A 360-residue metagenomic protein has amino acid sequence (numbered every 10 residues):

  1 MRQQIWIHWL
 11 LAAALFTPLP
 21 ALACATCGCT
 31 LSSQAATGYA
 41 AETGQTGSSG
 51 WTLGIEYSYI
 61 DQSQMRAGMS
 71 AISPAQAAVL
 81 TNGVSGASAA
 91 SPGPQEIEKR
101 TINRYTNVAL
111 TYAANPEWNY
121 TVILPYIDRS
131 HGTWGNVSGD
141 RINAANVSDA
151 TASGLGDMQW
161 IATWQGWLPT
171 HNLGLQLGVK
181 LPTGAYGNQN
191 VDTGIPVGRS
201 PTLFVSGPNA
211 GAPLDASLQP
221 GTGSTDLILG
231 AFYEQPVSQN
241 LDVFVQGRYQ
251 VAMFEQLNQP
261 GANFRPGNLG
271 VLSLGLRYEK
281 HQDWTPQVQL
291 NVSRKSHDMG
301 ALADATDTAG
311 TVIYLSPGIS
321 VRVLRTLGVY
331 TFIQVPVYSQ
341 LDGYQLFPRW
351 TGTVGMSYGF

Functional and structural regions predicted by a protein language model:
A21-S85, Q165, T170, P182-Q189 (+2 more regions): Outer-membrane beta-barrel biogenesis signature
A40-A41, P92-E96, N143-A150, L214-Q219 (+3 more regions): Extracellular loop and loop/strand-boundary signature of outer-membrane beta-barrel proteins
A41-G44, I55-Y57, V108-Y112, V122 (+6 more regions): Residues on the lipid-exposed face of transmembrane beta-strands in outer-membrane beta-barrel proteins
S48, I60, N115-E117, I127 (+4 more regions): Outer-membrane beta-barrel channels and translocator barrels
S49, I102-T106, A152-M158, G221-L227 (+3 more regions): Residues that define the transmembrane beta-barrel architecture of outer-membrane proteins
W51-I55, Y120-V122, W160, L173-V179 (+7 more regions): Transmembrane beta-strands of outer-membrane beta-barrel proteins
Y57-S63, L124-S130, V179-A185, Q235 (+4 more regions): Transmembrane beta-strands of outer-membrane beta-barrel pores
R66-S88, Q250-F360: Outer membrane beta-barrel transmembrane domains
